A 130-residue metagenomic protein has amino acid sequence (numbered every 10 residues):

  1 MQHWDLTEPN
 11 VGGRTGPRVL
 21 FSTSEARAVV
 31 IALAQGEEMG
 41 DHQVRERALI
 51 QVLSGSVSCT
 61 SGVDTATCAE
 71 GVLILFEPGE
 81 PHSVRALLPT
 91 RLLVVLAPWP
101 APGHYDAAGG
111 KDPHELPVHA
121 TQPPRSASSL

Functional and structural regions predicted by a protein language model:
M1-V29, T60, A108-L130: A short, N-terminal "cap"/entry segment at the start of jelly-roll beta-barrel domains of the cupin/DSBH fold
G13-R14, R27-V44: Conserved short histidine dyad/triad with adjacent acidic residue
R27, S56-S58, T65, P81 (+1 more regions): Structural motif
M39-D41, C59-T60, F76, P81-L87: Short beta-strand His + acidic residue motifs that chelate non-heme Fe in jelly-roll/DSBH and cupin folds
E46-S58, G62: Glycine- and acidic-residue-biased ligand/ion/polar-headgroup-sensing regions
L53-S54, A69-E70, L88: A cytosolic small-molecule/anion-sensing beta-strand core signal
V63-P78: Short acidic-glycine-tyrosine-enriched beta hairpin
L75, L88-Y105: A short hydrophobic beta-strand segment most commonly corresponding to one strand of the jelly-roll/cupin
